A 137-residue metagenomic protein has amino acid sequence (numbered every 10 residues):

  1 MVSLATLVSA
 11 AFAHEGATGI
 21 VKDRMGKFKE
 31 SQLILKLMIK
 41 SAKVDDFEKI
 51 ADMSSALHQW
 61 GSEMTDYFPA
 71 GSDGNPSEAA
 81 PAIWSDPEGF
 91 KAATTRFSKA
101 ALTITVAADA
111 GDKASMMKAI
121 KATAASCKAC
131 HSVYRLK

Functional and structural regions predicted by a protein language model:
M1-L7: Bacterial N-terminal signal peptides
L7, K121-A124: Processing junctions and N-termini across compartments
L7-E15: Sec/Tat signal peptide C-region and signal peptidase I cleavage site
H14-A122: Extracytoplasmic c-type cytochrome modules immediately beyond a signal peptide or single-pass transmembrane anchor
T123-R135: The canonical Cys-X-X-Cys-His
